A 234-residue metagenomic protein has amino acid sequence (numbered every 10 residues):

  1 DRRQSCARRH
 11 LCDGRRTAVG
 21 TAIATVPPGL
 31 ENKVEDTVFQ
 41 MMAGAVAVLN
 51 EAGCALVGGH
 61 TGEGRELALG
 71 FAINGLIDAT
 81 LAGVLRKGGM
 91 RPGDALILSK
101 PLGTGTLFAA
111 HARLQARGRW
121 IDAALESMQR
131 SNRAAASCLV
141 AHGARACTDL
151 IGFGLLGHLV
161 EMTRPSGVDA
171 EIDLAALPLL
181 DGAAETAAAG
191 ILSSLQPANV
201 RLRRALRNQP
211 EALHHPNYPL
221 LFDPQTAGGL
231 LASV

Functional and structural regions predicted by a protein language model:
D1-V234: Helix-biased detector of long, well-ordered alpha-helical tracts
